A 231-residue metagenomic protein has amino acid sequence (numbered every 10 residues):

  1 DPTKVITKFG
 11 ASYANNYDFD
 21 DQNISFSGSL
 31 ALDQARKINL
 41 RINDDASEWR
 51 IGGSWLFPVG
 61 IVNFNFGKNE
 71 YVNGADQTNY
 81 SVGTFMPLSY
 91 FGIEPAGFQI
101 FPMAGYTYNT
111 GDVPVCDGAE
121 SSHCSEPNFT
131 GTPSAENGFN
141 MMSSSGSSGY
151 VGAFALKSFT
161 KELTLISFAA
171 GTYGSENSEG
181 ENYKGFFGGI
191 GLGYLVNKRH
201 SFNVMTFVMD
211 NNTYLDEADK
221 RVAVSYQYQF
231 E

Functional and structural regions predicted by a protein language model:
D1-R50, Q229: Short glycine/proline- and aromatic-enriched beta-strand/turn motifs that initiate or cap beta-hairpins
V5, D20-I24, G28, D45-W49 (+4 more regions): Residues that define the transmembrane beta-barrel architecture of outer-membrane proteins
F9-F19, I38-I42, N69-A75, F91-I93 (+4 more regions): Outer-membrane beta-barrel domain signature
G10, S27-S29, G52-S54, G83-Y90 (+3 more regions): Outer-membrane beta-barrel architecture
Y13-Y17, L32, I42-A46, W55-V59 (+7 more regions): Transmembrane beta-strands of outer-membrane beta-barrel pores
Q34-N39, F57-F64, Y90-F98, K161-S167 (+2 more regions): Repeated loop/turn-to-beta-strand initiation elements of outer-membrane beta-barrel proteins
I93-E179, L195: Detector for outer-membrane/organellar transmembrane beta-barrel domains, recognizing the amphipathic beta-strand
Y194, A218-E231: Outer-membrane beta-barrel "beta-signal"
